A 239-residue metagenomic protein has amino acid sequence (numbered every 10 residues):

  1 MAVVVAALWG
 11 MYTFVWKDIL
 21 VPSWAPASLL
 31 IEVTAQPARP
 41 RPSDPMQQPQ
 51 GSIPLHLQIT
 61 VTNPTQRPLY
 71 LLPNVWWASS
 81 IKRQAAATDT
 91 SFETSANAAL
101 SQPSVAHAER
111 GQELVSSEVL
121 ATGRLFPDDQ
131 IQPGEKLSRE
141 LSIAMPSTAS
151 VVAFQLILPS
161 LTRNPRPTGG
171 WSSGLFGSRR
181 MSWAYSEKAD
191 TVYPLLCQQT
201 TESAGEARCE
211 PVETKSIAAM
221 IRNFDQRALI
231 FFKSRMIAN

Functional and structural regions predicted by a protein language model:
M1-N239: Membrane-aqueous junction of the first/signal-anchor transmembrane helix in small integral membrane proteins
